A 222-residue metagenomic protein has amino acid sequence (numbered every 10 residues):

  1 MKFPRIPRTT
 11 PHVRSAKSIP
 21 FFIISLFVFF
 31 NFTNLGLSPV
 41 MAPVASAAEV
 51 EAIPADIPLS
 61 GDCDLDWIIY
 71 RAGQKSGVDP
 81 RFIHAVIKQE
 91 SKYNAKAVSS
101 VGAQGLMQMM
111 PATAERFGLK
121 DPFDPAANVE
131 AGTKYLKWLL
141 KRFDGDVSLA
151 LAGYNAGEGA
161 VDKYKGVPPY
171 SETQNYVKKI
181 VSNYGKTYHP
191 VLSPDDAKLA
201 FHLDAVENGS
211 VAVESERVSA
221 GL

Functional and structural regions predicted by a protein language model:
M1-S15: N-terminal secretory signal peptides that target proteins for export/translocation
P4-P7, L26-N31, V44, S171-Q174: A subset of signal/propeptide-processing and intrinsically disordered low-complexity segments in secreted/extracellular
T9-V13, P20-F22, L26, N183: Intrinsically disordered, low-complexity repeat segments enriched in small/polar residues
R14-I19, G36, Q74, Y93: Extended, non-globular alpha-helical segments
P20-P39: Bacterial N-terminal signal peptides
S38-A48: Boundary at the C-terminal end of the N-terminal hydrophobic targeting segment
S46-L222: Catalytic glycan-binding domains that act on GlcNAc-containing polysaccharides
